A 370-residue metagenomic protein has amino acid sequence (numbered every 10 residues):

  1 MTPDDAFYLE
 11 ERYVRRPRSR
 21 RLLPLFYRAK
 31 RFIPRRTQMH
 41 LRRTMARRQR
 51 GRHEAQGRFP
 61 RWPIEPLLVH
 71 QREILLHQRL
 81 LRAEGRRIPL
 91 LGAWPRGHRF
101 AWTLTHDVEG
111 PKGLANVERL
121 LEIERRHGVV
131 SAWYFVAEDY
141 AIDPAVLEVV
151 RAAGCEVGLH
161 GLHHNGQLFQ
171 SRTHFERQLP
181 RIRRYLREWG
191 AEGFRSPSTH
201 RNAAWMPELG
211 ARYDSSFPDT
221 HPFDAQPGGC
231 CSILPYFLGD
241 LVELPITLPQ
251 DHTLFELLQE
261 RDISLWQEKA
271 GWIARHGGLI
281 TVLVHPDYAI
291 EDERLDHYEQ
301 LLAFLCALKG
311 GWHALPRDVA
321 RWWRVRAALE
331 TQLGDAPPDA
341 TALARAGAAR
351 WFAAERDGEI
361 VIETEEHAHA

Functional and structural regions predicted by a protein language model:
M1-Y134, D139-I142, R187-E188, P207-G210 (+2 more regions): Terminal accessory/targeting
L104-E109, V157-T173: Glycine-rich phosphate-binding "P-loop"
F135-D143, E192-N202, P218-H221: Short, solvent-exposed turn/loop segments enriched in Gly/Ser/Thr/Pro and often Arg
A145-V146, F169-E176, W205-P207: Metal-dependent catalytic neighborhoods of phosphoester/phosphodiester hydrolases
G154-H164, A211-P227, P235-F237: Acidic, His- and aromatic-enriched active-site or binding-groove loops in soluble protein domains that engage sugars
L159, S196, V282-V284: Conserved beta-strand positions
Q167, L186, R195-S198, N202-W205 (+1 more regions): Active-site-proximal binding-pocket segments
F175-W189: An active-site-proximal "capping" alpha-helix that borders the catalytic cofactor pocket
